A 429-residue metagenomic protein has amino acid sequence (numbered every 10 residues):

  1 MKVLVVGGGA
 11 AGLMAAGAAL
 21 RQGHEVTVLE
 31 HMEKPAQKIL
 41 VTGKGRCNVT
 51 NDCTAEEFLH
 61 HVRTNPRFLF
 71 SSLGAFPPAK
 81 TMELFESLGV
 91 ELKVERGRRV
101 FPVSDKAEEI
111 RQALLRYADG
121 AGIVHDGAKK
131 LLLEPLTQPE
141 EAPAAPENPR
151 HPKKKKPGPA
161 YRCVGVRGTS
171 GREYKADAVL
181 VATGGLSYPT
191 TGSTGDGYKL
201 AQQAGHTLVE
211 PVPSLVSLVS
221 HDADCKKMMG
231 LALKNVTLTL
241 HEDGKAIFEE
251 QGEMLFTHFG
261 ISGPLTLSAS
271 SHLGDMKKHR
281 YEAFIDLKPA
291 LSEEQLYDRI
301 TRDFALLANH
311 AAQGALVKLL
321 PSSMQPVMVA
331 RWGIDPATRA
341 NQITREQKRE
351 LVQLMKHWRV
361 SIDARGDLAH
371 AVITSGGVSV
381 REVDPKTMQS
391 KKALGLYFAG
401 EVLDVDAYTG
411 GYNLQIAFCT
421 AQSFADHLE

Functional and structural regions predicted by a protein language model:
K2-V28, F424-L428: N-terminal Rossmann-like FAD-binding beta1-loop-alpha1 element of flavoenzymes
L4-V6, L29, E173-P189, A201-Q202 (+3 more regions): Short hydrophobic core segments
L20-K44: Glycine-rich FAD pyrophosphate-binding loop
E33-V41, V49, A55-E56, E91 (+2 more regions): An anion/pyrophosphate-binding glycine-rich loop and adjacent beta-alpha core in soluble alpha-beta enzymes
R46-V94: Glycine-rich active-site loop/strand segments that organize a redox cofactor
V124-G127, L132, K154, P326-D406: A glycine-rich dinucleotide-binding beta-alpha-beta segment and adjacent secondary-structure elements that constitute
V124-R162: A conserved short coil-to-beta-strand element within the FAD-binding core of flavoproteins
A178-D224: Glycine-rich loop(s) and the adjacent beta-strand/alpha-helix scaffold that form part
